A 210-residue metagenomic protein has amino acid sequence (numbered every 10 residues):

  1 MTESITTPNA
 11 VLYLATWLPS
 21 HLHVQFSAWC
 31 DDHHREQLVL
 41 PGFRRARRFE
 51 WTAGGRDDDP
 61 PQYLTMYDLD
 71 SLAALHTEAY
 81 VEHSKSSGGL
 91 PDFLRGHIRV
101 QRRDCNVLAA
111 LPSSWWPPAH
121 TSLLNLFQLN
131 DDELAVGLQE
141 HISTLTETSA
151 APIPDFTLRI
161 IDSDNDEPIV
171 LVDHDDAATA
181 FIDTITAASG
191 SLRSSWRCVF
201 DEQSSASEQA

Functional and structural regions predicted by a protein language model:
M1-A210: Macromolecular interaction modules
